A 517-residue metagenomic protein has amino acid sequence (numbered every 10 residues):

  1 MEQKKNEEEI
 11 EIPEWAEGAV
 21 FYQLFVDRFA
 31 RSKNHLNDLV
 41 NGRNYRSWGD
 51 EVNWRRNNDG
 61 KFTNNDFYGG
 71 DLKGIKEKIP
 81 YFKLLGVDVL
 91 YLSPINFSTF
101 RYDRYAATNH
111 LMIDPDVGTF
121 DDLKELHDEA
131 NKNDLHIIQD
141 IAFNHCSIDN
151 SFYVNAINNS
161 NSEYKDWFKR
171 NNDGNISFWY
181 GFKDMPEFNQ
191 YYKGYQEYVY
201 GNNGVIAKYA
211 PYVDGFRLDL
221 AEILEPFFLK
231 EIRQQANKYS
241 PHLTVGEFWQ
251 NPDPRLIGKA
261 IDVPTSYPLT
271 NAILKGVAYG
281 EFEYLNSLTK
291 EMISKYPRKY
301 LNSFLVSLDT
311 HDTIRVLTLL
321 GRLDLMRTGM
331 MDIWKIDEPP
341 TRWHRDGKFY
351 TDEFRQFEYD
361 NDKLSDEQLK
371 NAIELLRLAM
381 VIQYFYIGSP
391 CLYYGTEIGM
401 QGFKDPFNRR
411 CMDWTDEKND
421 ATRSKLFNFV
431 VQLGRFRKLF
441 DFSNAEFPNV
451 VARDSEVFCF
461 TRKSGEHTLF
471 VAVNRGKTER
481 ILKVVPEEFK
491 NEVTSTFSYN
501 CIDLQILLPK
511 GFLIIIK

Functional and structural regions predicted by a protein language model:
M1-K517: Active-site and adjacent substrate-binding regions of carbohydrate-active enzymes
